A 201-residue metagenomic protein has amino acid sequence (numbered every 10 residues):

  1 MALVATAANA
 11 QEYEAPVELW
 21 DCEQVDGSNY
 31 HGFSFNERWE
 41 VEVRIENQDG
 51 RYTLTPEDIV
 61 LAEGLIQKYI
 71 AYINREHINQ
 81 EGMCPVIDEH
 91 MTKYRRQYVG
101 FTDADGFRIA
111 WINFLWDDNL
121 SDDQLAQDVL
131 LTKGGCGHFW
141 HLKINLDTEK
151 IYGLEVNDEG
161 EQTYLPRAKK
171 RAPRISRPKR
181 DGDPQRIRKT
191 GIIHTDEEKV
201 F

Functional and structural regions predicted by a protein language model:
M1-A5: Bacterial N-terminal signal peptides
T6-A10: Sec/Tat signal peptide C-region and signal peptidase I cleavage site
Q11-F139, L146-K179, I187, E198-F201: Intrinsically disordered, low-complexity acidic regions enriched in Pro/Ser/Thr
